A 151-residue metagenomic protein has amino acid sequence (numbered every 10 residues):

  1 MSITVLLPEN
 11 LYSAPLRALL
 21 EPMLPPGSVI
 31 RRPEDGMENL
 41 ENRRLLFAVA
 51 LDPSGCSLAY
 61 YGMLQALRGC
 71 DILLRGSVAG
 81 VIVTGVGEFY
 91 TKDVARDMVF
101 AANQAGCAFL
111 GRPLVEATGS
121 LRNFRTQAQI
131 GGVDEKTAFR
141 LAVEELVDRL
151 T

Functional and structural regions predicted by a protein language model:
M1-T151: FMN-binding flavodoxin-like domain, especially the glycine-rich phosphate-binding loop
